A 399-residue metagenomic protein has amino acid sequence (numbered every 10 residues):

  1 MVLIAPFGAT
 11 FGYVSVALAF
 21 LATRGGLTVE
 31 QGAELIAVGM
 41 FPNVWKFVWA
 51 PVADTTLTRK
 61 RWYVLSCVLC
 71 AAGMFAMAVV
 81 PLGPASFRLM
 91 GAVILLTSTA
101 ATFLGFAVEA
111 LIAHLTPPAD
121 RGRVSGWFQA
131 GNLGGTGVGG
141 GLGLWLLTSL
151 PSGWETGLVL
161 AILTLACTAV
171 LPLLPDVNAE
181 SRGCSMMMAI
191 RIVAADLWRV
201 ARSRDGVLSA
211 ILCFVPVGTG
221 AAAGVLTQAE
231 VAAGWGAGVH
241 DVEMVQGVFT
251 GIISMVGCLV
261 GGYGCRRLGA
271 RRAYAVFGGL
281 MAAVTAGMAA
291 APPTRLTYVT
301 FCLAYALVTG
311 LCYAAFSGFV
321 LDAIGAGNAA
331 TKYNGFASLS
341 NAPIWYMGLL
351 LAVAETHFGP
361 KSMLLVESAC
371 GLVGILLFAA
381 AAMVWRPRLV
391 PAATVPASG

Functional and structural regions predicted by a protein language model:
M1-N43, V207-L212, P216-G234: Helix-loop boundary and gating motifs at the non-cytosolic
W45-T58, V256-A270, E355-T356: Helix-to-loop junctions at the C-terminal end of transmembrane segments in multipass secondary transporters
T55-V68, R266-G278: Cytoplasmic membrane-interface "Motif A"-like loop-to-helix N-cap segments of 12-TM Major Facilitator Superfamily
V68-A85, G279-P293: C-terminal ends and interior cores of transmembrane alpha-helices in multi-pass membrane transporters/permeases
F103-T116, L311-G325: Intracellular juxtamembrane helix-capping segments at the cytosolic ends of symmetry-related transmembrane helices
G122-G141, A337-G348: Glycine-rich segments within core transmembrane alpha-helices of 12-TM secondary carriers
N178-S209: Juxtamembrane intracellular "pre-TM" segments in multi-pass secondary transporters
R271-F316: C-terminal transmembrane helical hairpin of 12-TM major facilitator-type secondary transporters
